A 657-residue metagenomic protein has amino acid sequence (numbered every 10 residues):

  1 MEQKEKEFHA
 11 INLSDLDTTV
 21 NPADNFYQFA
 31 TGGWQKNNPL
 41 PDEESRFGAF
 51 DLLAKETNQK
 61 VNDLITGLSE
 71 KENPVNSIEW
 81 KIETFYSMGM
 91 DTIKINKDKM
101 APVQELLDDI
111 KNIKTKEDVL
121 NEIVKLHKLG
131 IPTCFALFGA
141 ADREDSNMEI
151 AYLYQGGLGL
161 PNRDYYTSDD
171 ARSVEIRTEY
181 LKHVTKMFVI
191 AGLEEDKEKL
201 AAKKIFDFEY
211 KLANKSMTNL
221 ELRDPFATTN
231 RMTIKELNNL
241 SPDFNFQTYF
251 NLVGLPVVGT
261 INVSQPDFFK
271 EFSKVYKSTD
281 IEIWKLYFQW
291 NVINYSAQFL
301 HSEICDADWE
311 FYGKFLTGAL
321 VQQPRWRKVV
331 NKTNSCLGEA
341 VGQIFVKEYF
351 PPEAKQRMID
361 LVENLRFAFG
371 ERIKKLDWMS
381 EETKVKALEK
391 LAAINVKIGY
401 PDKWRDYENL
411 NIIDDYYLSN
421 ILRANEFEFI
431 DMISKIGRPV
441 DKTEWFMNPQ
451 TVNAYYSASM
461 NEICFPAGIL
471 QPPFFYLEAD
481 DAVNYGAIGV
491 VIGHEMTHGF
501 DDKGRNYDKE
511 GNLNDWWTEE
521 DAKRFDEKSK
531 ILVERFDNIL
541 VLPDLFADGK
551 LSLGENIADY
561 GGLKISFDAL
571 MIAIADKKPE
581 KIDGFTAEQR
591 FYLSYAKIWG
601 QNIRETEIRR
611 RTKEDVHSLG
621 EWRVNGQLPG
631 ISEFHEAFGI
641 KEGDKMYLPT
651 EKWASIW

Functional and structural regions predicted by a protein language model:
M1-L16: Short, Gly/Pro- and small/polar-rich lid/capping loops
E2-K4, I205, L240-D243, N262 (+4 more regions): Intrinsically disordered, low-complexity linker/terminal regions across diverse proteins
K4-E5, N21-D24, F29-K94: Active-site-surrounding "flap" and adjacent substrate/cofactor-binding loops of secreted or lumenal enzymes, prototyped
L13-P22, G549: A charge-rich, low-complexity, intrinsically flexible signal that marks solvent-exposed coils, linkers, repeats
T18-K36, V174-M187, N506: K/E-rich alpha-helical interaction surfaces of small helical-bundle regulatory domains
N37-P41, L137-G139, N162-D164, S216-N219 (+3 more regions): Short, solvent-exposed loop/turn and secondary-structure capping segments
E43-I65, D196-K215, N484-V490, D583 (+1 more regions): Short secondary-structure subsegments characteristic of cysteine-rich extracellular domains
T66-D360, N364: Noncatalytic, helix-rich "gating/capping" subdomain that lines the substrate-entry/channel surface of large enzyme
